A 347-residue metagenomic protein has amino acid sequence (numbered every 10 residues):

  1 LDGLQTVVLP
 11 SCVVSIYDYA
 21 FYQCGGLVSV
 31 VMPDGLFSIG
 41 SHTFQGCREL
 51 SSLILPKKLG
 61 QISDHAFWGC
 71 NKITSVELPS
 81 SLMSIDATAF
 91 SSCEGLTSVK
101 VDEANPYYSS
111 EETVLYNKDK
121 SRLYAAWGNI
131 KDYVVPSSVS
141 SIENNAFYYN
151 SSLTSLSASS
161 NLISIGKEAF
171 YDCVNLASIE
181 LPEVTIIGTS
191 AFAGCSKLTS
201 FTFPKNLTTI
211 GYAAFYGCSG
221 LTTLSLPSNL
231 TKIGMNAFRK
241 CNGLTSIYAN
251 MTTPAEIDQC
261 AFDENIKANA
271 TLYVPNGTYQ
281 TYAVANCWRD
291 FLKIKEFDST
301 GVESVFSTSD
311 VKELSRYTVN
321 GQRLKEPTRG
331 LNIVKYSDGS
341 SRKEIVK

Functional and structural regions predicted by a protein language model:
L1-S15, G25-S38, R48-Q61, N71-S84 (+10 more regions): Structural signature of tandem-repeat unit edges
Y17-Y22, G40-Q45, S63-W68, A87-A89 (+6 more regions): Consensus positions within tandem repeat domains that build extended binding/scaffold surfaces
E111, V311-E313, G330: Short loop/turn microsegments at loop-to-beta-strand junctions
S138, T328-N332: A glycine-anchored, Pro-Gly-centered beta-turn/N-cap motif
V284-G301: A recurrent domain-boundary module in secreted/ectodomain proteins
F297-N320: Residue-level detector of functionally pivotal "anchor" positions at catalytic/ligand-binding pockets or at interdomain
L331-K347: C-terminal tail/sorting-segment detector
